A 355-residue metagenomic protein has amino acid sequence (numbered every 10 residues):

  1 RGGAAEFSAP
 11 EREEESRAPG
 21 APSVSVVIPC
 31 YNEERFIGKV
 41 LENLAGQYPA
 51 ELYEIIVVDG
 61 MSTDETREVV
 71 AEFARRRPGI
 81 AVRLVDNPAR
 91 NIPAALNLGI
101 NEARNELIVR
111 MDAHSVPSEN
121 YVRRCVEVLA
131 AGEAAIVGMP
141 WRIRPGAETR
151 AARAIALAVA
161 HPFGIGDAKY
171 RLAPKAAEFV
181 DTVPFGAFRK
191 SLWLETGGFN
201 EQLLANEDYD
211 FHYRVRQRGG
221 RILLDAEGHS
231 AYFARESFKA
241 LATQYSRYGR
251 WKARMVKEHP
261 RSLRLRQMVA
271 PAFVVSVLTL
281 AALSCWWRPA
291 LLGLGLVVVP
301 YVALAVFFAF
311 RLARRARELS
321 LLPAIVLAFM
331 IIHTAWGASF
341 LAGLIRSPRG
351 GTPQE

Functional and structural regions predicted by a protein language model:
P22-S25, E54, D210: Cell-envelope/extracellular polymer assembly enzymes that use nucleotide-activated donors
E42-L52: Short, acidic, metal-binding catalytic loop of nucleotide-sugar glycosyltransferases
N43, D59-E68, A89, D112-S118: A conserved acidic beta->alpha catalytic loop
N87-A103, R124: Glycine-rich, basic loop-to-helix element that forms the pyrophosphate-binding segment of sugar-nucleotide handling
I108: Short aromatic/hydrophobic "clamp" motif used to bind/position activated sugar donors
N120-R153, L157, H229, F233: Conserved donor NDP-sugar-binding/catalytic core segment of glycosyltransferases
P145, N200-L263: Catalytic donor/gating beta->alpha subdomain of glycosyltransferases that bind UDP-sugars
F273-R349: Membrane-embedded multi-pass helical conduit in multi-pass membrane proteins, especially envelope-biosynthetic
